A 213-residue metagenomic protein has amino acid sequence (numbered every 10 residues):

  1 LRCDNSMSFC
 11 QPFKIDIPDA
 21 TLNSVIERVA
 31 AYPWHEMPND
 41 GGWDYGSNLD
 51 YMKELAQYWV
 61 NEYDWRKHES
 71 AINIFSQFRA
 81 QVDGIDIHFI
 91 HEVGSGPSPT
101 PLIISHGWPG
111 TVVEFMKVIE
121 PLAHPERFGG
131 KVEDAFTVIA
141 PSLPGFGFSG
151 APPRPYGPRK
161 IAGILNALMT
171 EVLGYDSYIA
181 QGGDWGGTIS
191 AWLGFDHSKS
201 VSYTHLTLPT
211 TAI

Functional and structural regions predicted by a protein language model:
T21-G94, S98: Non-catalytic accessory segments flanking enzyme active sites
P99-G107: Short beta-strand element of the alpha/beta-hydrolase
P109-F115: Short substrate-entry loop that stabilizes the transition state in hydrolases
G130, L143-Y156, A191: Glycine-rich "HGGG/HGxG" loop immediately N-terminal to the catalytic nucleophile of the alpha/beta-hydrolase
A162-Y178: Conserved acidic catalytic loop of the alpha/beta-hydrolase fold
G182, G186: Gly/Ala-rich beta-loop-alpha elbow adjacent to hydrolase catalytic centers
G187-D196: Short glycine-enriched nucleophile-adjacent loop and the immediately C-terminal alpha-helix near the catalytic center
T204-T210: Conserved small/polar residues in nucleotide/adenosyl-binding loops
